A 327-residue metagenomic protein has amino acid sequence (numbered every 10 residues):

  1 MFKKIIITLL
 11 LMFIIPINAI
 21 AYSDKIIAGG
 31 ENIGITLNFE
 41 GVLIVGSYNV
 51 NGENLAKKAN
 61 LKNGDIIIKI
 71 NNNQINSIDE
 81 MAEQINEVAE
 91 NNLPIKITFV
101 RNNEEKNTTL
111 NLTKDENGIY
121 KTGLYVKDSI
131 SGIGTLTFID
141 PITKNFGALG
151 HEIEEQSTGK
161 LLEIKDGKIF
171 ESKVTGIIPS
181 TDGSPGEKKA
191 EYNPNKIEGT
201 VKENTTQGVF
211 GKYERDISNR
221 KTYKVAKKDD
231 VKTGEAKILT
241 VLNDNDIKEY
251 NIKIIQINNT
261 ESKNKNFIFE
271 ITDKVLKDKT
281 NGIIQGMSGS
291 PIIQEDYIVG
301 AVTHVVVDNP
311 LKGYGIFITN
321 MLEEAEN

Functional and structural regions predicted by a protein language model:
F2-A21: Sec-dependent N-terminal signal peptides of Gram-positive bacterial secreted proteins and lipoproteins
I15-E31, N327: Sec-dependent signal peptide cleavage junction
I20-Y22, E31-I33, K62, A82-G123: PDZ-domain C-terminal substructure recognizer with occasional recognition of PDZ-binding tails
I27-N63: PDZ/PDZ-like groove recognition
E40, N63-G64, K232, S288 (+1 more regions): Short, flexible surface segments
A56-D79, I292-E295, V299-G300, H304: Conserved PDZ fold ligand-binding element
K69-T98, E104, N309-L311, G315-T319: PDZ domains, with a preference for the canonical peptide-binding region formed by the helix
T113-N281, Q285, Q294-E295, T303 (+1 more regions): Serine endopeptidase catalytic core focused on the charge-relay Asp
